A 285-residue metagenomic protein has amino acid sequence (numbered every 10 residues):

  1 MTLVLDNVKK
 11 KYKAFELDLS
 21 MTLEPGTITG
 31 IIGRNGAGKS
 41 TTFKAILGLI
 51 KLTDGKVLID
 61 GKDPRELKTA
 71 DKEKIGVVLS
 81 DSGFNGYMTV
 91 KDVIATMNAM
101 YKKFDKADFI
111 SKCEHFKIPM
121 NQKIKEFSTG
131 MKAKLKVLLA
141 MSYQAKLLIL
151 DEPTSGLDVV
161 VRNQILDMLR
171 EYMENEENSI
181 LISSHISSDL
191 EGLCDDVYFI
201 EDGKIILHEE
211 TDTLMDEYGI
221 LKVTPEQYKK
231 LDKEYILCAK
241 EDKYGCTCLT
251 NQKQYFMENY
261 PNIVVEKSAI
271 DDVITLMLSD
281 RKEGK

Functional and structural regions predicted by a protein language model:
I32-R34: The feature captures the beta-strand-to-loop junction immediately N-terminal to the Walker
A37, V159-V161: Helix N-cap at the start of a conserved alpha-helix in ABC-type nucleotide-binding domains
L47: Helix-to-loop junction immediately C-terminal to a conserved catalytic motif
G55-E66, A70-D71: Conserved ABC transporter NBD signature motif
L79-K136: ABC-family P-loop ATPase nucleotide-binding domains
L148-E152: Catalytic Walker B motif of ABC-type/P-loop ATPase nucleotide-binding domains
L166-T250: ABC transporter nucleotide-binding domain
L237-K285: C-terminal coupling/interaction segments
